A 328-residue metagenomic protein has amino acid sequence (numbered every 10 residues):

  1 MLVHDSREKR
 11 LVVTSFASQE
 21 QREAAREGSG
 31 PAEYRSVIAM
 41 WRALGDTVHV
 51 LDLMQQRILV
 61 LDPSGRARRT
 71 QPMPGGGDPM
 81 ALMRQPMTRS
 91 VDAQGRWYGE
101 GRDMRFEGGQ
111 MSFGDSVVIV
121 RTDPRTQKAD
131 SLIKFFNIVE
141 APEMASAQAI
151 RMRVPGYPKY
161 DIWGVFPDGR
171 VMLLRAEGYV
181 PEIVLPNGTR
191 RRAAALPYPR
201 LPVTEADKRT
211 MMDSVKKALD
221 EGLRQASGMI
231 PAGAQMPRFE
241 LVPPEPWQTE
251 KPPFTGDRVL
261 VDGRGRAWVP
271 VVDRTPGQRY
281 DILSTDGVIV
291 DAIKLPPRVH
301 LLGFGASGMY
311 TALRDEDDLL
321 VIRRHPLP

Functional and structural regions predicted by a protein language model:
M1-P328: Eukaryotic scaffold repeat domains enriched in small/polar residues
